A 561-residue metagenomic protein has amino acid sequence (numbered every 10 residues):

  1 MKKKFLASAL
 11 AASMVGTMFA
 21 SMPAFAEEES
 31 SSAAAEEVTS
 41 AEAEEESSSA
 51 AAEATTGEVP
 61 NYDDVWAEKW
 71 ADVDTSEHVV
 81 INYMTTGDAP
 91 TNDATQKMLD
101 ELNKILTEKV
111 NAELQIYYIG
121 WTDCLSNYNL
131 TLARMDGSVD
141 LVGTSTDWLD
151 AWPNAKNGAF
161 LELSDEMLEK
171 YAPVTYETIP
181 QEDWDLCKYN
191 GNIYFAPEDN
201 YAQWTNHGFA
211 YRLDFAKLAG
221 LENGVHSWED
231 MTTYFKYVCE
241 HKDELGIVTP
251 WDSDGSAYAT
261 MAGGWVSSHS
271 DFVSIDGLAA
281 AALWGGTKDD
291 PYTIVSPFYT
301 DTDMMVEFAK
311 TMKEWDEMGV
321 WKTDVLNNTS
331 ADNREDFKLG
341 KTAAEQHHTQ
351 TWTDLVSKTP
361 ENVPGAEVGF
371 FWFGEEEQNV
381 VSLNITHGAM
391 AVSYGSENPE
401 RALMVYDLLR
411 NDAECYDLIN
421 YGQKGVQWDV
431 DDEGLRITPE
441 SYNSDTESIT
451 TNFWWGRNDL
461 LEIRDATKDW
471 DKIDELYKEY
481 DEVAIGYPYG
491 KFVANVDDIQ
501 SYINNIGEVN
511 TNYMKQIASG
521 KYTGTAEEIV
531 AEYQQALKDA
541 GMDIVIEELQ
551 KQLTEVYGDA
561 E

Functional and structural regions predicted by a protein language model:
M1-A7: Positively charged n-region of N-terminal signal peptides that target proteins for export
L10, M18-A20, E27-E561: Extracytoplasmic/secretory soluble proteins
